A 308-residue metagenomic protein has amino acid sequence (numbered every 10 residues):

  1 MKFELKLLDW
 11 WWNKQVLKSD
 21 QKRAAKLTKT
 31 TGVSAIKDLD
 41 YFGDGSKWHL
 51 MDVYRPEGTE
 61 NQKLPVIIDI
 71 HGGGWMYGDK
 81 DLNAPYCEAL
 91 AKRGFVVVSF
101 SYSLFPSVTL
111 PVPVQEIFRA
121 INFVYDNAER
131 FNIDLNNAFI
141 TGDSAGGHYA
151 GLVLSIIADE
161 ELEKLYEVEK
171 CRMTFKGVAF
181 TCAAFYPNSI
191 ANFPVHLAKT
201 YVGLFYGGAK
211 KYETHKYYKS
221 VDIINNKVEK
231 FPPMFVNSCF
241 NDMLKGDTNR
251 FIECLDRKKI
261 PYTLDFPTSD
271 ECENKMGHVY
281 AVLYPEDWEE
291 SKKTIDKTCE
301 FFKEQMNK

Functional and structural regions predicted by a protein language model:
M1-K308: Alpha/beta-hydrolase superfamily serine-hydrolase fold, recognizing
